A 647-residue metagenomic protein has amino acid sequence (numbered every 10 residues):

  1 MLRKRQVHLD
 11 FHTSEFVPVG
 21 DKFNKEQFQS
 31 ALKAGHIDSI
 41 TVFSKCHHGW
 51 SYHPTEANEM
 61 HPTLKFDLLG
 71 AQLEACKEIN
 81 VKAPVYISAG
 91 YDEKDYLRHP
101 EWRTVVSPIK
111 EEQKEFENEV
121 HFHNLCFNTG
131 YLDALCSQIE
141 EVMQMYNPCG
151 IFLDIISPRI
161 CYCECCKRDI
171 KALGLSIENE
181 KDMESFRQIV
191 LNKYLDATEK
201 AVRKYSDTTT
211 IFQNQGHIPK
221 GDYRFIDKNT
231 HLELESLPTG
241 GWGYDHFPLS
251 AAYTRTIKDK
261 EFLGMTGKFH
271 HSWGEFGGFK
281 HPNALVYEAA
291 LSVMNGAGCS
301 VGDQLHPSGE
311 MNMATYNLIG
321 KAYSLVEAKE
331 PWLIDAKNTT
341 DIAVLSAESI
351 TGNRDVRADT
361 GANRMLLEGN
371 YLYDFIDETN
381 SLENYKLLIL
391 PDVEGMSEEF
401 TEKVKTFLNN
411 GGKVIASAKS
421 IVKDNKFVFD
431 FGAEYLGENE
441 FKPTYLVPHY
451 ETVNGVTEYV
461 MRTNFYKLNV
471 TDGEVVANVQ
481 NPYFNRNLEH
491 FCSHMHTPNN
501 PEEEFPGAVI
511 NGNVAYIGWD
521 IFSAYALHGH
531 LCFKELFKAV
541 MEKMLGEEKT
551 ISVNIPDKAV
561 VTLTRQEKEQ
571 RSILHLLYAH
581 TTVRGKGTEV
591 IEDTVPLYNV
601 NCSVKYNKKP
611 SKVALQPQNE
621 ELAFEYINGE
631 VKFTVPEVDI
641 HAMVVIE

Functional and structural regions predicted by a protein language model:
M1-E15, K110-F122, I257-W273: N-terminal small/glycine-rich loop or linker at the start of catalytic domains across soluble metabolic enzymes
M1-W50, E74, I79-V81: N-terminal structural segment of carbohydrate-active enzymes
L2-R3, S39, F66, Q72-A75 (+5 more regions): Carbohydrate-binding surfaces of carbohydrate-active enzymes
D10-H12, T41-H48, I87-K94, F152-Y162 (+4 more regions): Short, solvent-exposed turn/loop segments enriched in Gly/Ser/Thr/Pro and often Arg
F11-F23, H121-A134, G274-P282: Active-site mouth loops of central-metabolism enzymes
F28, K33-L68, Y91-N118, Y146 (+6 more regions): Aromatic-lined carbohydrate-binding/catalytic grooves of carbohydrate-active enzymes
V85-Y146, K181-E184, L195-A197: Active-site-adjacent "subsite" loops/lids of carbohydrate-active enzymes
N124-N128, R159-I189: Active-site cleft segment of glycoside hydrolase catalytic domains centered on the general acid/base Glu
